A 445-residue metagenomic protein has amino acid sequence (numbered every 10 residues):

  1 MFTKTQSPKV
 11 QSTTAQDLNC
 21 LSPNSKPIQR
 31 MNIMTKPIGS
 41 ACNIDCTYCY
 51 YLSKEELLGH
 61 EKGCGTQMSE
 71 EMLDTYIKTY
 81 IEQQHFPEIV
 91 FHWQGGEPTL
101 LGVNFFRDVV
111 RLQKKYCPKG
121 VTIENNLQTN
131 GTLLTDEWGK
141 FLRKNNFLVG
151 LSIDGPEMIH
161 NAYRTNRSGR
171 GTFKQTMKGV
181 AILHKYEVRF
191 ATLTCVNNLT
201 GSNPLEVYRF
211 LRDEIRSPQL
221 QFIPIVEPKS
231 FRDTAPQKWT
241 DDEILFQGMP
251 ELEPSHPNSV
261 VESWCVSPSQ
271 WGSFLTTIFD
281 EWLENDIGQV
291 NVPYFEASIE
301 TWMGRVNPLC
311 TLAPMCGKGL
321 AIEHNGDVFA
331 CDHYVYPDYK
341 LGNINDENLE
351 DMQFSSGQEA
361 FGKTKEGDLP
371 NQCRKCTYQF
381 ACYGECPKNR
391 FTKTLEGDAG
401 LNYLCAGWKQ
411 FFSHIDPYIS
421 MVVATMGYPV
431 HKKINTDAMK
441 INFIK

Functional and structural regions predicted by a protein language model:
M1-T35, Q84: N-terminal [4Fe-4S]-dependent radical SAM core
P27-E71: Canonical Radical SAM [4Fe-4S] cluster-binding loop centered on the CxxxCxxC motif and its immediate flanking residues
L73, I77-H92, L101-E251: Radical SAM/AdoMet-radical enzyme domain recognition
G248-N258, S263-W302, H333-T377: C-terminal accessory region of radical SAM enzymes
A313-C316: Short, small/polar residue-rich loop motifs at catalytic or cofactor-binding pockets
E323: Short, acidic, Ser/Thr-enriched surface-loop or helix-capping motifs
V335-K445: Flexible mid-to-C-terminal extensions adjoining Fe-S/redox cofactors in radical SAM and related proteins
